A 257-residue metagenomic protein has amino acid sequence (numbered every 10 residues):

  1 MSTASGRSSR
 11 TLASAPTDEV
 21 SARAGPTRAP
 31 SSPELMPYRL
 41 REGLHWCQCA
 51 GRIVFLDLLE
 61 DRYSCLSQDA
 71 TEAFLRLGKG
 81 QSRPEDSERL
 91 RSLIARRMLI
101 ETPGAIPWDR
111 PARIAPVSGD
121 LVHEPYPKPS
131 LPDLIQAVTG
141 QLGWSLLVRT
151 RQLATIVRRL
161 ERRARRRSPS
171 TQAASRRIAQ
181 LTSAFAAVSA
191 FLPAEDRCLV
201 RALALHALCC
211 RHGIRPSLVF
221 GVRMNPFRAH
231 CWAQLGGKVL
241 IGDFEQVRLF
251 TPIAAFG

Functional and structural regions predicted by a protein language model:
S2, C49-R52, L59-T155, L160-R167 (+1 more regions): Long, charge-rich, low-complexity alpha-helical segments
S2-T27, S32: N-terminal secretory targeting and juxtamembrane "stalk" segments of secreted and cell-surface proteins
A24-G51: Long, low-complexity, charged/polar intrinsically disordered regions in eukaryotic proteins
D57, A233: Short aromatic-centered micro-motifs
P84-E85, V200, M224: Residue-level recognition of alpha-helix initiation/capping sites
E124-R197, R201, A207-C210, Q234-L235 (+2 more regions): Secondary-structure boundary elements
H212-N225: Short, well-structured beta-strand/strand-turn elements
P226-H230: A short, glycine/Asx- and small/polar-enriched loop/turn that sits immediately N-terminal to a beta-strand
